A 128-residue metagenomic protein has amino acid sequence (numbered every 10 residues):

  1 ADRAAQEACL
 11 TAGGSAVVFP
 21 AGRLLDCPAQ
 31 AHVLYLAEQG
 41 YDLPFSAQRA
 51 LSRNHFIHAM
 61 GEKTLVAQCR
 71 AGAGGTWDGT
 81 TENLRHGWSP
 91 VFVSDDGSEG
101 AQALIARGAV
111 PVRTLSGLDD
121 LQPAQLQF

Functional and structural regions predicted by a protein language model:
A1-F128: Glycine-biased, small-residue-rich flexible motifs in mid-sequence functional cores and linkers
